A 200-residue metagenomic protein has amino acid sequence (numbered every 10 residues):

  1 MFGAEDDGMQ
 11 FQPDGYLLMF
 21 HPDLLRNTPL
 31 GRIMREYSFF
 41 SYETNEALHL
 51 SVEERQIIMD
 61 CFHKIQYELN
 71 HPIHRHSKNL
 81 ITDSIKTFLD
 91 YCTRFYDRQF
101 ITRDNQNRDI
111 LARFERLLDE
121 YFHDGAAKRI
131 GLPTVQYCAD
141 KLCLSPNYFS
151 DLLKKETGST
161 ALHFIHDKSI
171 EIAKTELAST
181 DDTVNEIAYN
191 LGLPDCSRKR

Functional and structural regions predicted by a protein language model:
M1-E43: N-terminal regulatory/effector-sensing and dimerization cores that precede helix-turn-helix DNA-binding domains
F40-T87, Y91, F95: Amphipathic alpha-helical segments enriched in hydrophobic/aromatic residues interleaved with Lys/Arg
M59-I73, E115-F122, K174-A178: Regular secondary-structure segments
I73-N79, R94-Y137, K155-T160: Short, Lys/Arg-enriched, Trp-marked, Pro/Gly-tolerant hinge/linker segments that flank
F149, S197-R200: Short hydrophobic/aromatic patch on the recognition helix
E156-S197: Terminal helix-turn-helix DNA-binding modules in bacterial transcription factors
